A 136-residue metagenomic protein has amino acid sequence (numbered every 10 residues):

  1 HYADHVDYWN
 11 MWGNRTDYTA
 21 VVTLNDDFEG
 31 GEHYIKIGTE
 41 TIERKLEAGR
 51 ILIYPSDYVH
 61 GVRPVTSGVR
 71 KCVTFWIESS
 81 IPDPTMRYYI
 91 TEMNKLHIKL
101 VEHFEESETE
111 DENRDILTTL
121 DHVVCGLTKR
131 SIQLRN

Functional and structural regions predicted by a protein language model:
H1-T91: Catalytic core of non-heme Fe(II) oxygenases with the double-stranded beta-helix
R87-N136: Intrinsically disordered terminal extensions flanking catalytic oxygenase cores
